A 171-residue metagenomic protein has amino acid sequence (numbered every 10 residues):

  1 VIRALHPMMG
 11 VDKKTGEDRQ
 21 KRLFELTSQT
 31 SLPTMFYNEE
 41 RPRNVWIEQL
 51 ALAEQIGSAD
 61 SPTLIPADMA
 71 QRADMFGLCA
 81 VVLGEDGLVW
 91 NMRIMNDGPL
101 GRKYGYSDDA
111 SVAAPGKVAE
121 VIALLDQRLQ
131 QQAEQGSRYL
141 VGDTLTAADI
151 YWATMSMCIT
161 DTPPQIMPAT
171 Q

Functional and structural regions predicted by a protein language model:
V1-A4, M167-Q171: Short, intrinsically disordered, charge-balanced linker/junction segments flanking boundaries in proteins
V1-D109: GST-like domain detector, emphasizing the conserved glutathione-binding G-site in the N-terminal thioredoxin-like
G77, V81-T170: GST-like fold's C-terminal all-alpha helical module
